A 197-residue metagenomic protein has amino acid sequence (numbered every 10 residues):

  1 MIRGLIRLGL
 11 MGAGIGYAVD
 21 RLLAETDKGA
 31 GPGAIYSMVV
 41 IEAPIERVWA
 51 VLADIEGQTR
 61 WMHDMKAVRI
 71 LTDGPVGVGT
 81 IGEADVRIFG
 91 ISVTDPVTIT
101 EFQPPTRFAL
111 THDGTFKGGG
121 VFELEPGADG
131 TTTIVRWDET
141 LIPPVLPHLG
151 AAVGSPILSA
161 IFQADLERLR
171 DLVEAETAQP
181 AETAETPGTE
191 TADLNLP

Functional and structural regions predicted by a protein language model:
G4, A109-A164, L169-D171, P180 (+1 more regions): Beta-strand/loop substructures that line and gate deep hydrophobic ligand-binding cavities in soluble
G4-G77, A184, A192-P197: Hydrophobic ligand-binding cavity/cleft-lining segments
P32-V40, I81-E83, T94, R107 (+2 more regions): Intrinsic-disorder/low-complexity, polar/charged segments enriched in Ser/Thr/Lys/Arg/Asp/Glu/Gln
S37-V39, I70, D95-E101, H112 (+2 more regions): Hydrophobic/aromatic beta-strand elements that line small-molecule binding cavities or substrate pockets in beta-rich
I45, D73-V78, T100-P105, E123-I134: A short, structured loop/turn motif at beta-sheet edges
R47-L52, Q58, G82-A84, I99 (+3 more regions): Hydrophobic pocket/interface hotspot
R87-F89, F102-P104, T115, T140: Solvent-exposed coil/turn segments that connect beta secondary-structure elements in extracytoplasmic/periplasmic
R87-V93, P143-L146: Short, cysteine-centered beta-strand-loop-beta hairpins and adjacent loop/turn segments enriched in charged/polar
